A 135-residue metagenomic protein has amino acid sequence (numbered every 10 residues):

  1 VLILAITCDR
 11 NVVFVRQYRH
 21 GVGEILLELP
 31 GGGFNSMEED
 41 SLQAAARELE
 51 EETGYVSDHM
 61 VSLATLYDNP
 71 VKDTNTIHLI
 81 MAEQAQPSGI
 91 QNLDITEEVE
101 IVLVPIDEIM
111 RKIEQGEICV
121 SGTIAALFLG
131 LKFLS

Functional and structural regions predicted by a protein language model:
V1-R47, L93-I95: Conserved Nudix-box catalytic region and its N-terminal flanking loop in Nudix hydrolases and closely related
A5, M81-E83, L103-P105: Short, well-ordered beta-strand micro-motif
N11, Y18-H20, R47-E51, Y55 (+2 more regions): Recognition helices and adjacent regulatory flanks at domain boundaries
V12, E24, T74-L79, V99: Structural motif
V56-L63: A short coil-to-beta-strand element that immediately follows conserved catalytic motifs
N69-S88: Active-site-adjacent beta-strand/loop module that shapes the phosphate/pyrophosphate-binding cleft
V71, H78, I95-S135: Nudix hydrolase/Nudix homology domain
